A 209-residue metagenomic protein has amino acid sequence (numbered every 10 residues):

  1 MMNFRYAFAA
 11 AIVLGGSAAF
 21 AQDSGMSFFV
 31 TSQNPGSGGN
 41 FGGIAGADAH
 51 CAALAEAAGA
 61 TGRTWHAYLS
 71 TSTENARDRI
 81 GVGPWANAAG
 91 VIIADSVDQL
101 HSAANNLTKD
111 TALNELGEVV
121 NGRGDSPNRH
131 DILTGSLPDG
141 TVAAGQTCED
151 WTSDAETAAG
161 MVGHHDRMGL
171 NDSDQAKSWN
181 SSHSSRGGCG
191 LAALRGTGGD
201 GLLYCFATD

Functional and structural regions predicted by a protein language model:
M1-F8: Bacterial N-terminal signal peptides that target proteins for export
F8-L14: Hydrophobic helical h-region of N-terminal Sec-dependent signal peptides in bacterial secretory/periplasmic proteins
G16-A18: N-terminal signal peptide c-region/cleavage motif recognized by signal peptidases
F20-D209: Secreted/extracellular ectodomain signature
